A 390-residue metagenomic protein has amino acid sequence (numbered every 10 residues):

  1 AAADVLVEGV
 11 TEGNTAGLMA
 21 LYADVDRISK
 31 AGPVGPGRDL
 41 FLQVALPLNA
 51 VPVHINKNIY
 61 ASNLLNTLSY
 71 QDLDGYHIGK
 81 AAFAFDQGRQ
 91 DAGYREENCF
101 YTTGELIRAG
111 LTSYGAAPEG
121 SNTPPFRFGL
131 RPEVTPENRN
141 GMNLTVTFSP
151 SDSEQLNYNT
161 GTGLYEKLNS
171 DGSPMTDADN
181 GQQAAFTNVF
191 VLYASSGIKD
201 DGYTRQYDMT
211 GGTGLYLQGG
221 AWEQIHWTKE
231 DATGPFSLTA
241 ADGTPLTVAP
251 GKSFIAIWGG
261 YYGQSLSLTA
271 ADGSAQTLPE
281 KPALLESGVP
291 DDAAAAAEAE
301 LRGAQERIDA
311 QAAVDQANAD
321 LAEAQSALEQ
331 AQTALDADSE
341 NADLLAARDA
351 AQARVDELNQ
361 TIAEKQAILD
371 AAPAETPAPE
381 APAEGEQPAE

Functional and structural regions predicted by a protein language model:
A1-V5, E12-D291: A surface/extracellular/periplasmic glyco- and lipid-processing/surface-interacting theme
S287-E390: Extended amphipathic alpha-helical heptad-repeat regions
